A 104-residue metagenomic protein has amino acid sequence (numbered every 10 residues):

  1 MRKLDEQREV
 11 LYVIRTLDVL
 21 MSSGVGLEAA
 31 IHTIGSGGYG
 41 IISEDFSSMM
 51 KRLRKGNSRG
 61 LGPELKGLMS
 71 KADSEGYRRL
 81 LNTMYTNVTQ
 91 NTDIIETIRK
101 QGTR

Functional and structural regions predicted by a protein language model:
M1-K66, R79: Juxtamembrane/interface alpha-helical elements of multi-pass membrane proteins
M1-Y12, D73, T89, D93-E96 (+1 more regions): Hydrophobic alpha-helical signal-anchor/transmembrane segments
G62-V88, D93, I98: Hydrophobic alpha-helical transmembrane segments
